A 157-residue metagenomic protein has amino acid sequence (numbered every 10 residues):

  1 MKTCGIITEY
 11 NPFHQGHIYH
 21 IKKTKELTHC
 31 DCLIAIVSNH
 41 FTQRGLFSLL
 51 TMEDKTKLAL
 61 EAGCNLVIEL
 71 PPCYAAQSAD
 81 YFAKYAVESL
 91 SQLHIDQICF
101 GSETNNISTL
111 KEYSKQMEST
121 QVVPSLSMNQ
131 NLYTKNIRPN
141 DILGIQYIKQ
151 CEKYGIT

Functional and structural regions predicted by a protein language model:
M1-M52: N-terminal catalytic cores of NTP/NDP-binding nucleotidyl/phosphoryl-transfer enzymes
H14, A59, I148: Divalent metal-coordination and catalytic microenvironments
K22, K57, K149: Active-site phosphate/pyrophosphate- and oxyanion-stabilizing loops and adjacent acidic/basic residues in soluble
K25-E26, L60, V87-S91: Non-catalytic positions within long, well-ordered alpha-helices that form the structural scaffold/packing of enzyme
D31, N65, D96: Receiver (REC) domain switch/active-site residues of two-component response regulators
L46-K57, Y81-K84: Glycine-rich loop at the start of a catalytic domain that most often binds anionic cofactors/ligands
K57-P71: A glycine-rich helix N-cap at a beta->alpha junction
E69-T157: Active-site cores that bind ATP or allylic diphosphates and position pyrophosphate for catalysis
